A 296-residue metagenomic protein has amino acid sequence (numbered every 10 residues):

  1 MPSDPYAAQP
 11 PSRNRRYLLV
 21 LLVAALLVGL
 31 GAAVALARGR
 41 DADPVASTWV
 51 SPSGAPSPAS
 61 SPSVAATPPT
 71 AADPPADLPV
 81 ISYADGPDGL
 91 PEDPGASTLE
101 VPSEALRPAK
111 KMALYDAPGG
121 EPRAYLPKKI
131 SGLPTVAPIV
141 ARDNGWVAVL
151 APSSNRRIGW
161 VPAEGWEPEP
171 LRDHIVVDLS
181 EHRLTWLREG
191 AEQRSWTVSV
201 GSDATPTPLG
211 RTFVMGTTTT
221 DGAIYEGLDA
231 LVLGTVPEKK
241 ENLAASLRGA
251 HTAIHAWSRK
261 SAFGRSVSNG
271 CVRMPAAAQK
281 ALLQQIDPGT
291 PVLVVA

Functional and structural regions predicted by a protein language model:
M1-Y17, D43-V50: Terminal targeting segments of Actinobacterial cell-envelope proteins
V20-A32: Hydrophobic membrane-insertion alpha-helices, especially the h-region of bacterial N-terminal signal peptides
V20-V23, P62-S63, P68, S153 (+4 more regions): Exported/periplasmic cell-wall-interacting domains
G31-G54: C-terminal region of N-terminal signal peptides and the immediate post-cleavage residues of exported proteins
P62-L99, A151-V177, R188, E192-R194: Boundary regions of SH3-family modules and the immediately adjacent low-complexity/disordered segments in eukaryotic
A71-A137: Beta-loop motif signature
K110, P118, D143, A151-N155 (+8 more regions): A mature extracytoplasmic/lumenal domain signature
Y125-E164: SH3/SH3-like beta-barrel superfamily modules
